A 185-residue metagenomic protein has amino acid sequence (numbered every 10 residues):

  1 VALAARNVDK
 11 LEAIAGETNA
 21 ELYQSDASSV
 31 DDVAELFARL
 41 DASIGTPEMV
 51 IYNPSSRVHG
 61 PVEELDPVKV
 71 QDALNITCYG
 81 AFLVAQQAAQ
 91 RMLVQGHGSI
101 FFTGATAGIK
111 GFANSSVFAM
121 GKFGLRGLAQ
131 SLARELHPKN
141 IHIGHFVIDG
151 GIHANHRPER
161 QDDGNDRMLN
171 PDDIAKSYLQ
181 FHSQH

Functional and structural regions predicted by a protein language model:
V1-E12: Conserved glycine-rich Rossmann-like NAD(P)H-binding loop of the short-chain dehydrogenase/reductase
E17-D31: Rossmann-fold cofactor-recognition segment
T46-P47, P61, M92-G104, P138-I141: Active-site loop of short-chain dehydrogenase/reductase
I51-H59: Conserved NAD(P)H cofactor-binding loop of Rossmann-fold oxidoreductase domains
S56, E63-F82, F101, L125: Catalytic Tyr-X3-Lys loop
A85-Q86, Q130: A short, exposed helix-loop element centered on a Lys and neighboring polar residues
S99-G124, A129-Q130, R134-H137: Catalytic loop of short-chain dehydrogenase/reductase
P138-H153, E159-H185: C-terminal helical subdomain
